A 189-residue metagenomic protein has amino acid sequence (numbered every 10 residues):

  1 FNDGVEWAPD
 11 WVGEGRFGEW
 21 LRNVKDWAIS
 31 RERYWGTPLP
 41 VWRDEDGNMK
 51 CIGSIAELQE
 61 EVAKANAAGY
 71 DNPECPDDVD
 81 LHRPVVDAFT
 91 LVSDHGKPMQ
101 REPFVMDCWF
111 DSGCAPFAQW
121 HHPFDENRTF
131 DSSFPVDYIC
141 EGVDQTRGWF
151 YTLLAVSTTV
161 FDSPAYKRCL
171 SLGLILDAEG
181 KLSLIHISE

Functional and structural regions predicted by a protein language model:
F1-L184, S188: Structured secondary-structure scaffolds
